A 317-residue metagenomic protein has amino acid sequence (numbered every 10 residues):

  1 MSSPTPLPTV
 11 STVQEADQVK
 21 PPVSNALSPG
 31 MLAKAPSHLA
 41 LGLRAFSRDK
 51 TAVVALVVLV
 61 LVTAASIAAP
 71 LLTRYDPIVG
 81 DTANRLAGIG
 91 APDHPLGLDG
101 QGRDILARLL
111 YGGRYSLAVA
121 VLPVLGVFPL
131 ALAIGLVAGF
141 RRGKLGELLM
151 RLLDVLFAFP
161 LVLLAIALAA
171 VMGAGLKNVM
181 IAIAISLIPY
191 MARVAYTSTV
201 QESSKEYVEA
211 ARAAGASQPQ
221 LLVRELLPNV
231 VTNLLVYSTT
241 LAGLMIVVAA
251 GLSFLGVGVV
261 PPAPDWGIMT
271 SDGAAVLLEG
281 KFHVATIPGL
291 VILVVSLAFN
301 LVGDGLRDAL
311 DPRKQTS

Functional and structural regions predicted by a protein language model:
M1-L132, L136-V137, G143-K144, V162 (+4 more regions): Gly/Trp-centered helix-boundary motif
V58-L59, R108, M150, D154 (+6 more regions): Residue-level recognition of transmembrane alpha-helices in multi-pass small-molecule transporters/permeases
P95, D99, P129-L130, L136-F140 (+2 more regions): Generic hydrophobic transmembrane alpha-helix motif, especially the helices
R103-A118, L122, R142-M150, V200-S204 (+1 more regions): Amphipathic cytosolic juxtamembrane alpha-helices at the membrane-cytosol interface of multi-pass membrane transporters
F140-K144, V171-G175, G215, T239 (+2 more regions): Helix-loop interface residues and adjacent transmembrane-helix termini in multi-pass membrane transporters, primarily
F157, L168-V171, T197-T199, I246-I287 (+2 more regions): Glycine-rich helix-loop "coupling/hinge" segments at transmembrane-helix boundaries in multipass transporters
L163-A167, G175-M180, A184-L187, L234-I268: Non-cytoplasmic
I188, A192, M245, V295-F299: Alpha-helical transmembrane segments
